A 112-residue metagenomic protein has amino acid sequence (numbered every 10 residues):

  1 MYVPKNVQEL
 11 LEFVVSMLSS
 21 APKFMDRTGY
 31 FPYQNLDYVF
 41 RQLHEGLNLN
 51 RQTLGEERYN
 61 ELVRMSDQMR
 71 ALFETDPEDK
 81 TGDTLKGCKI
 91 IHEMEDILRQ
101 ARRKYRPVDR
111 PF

Functional and structural regions predicted by a protein language model:
M1-D37, C88-I91, E95-A101: Short terminal alpha-helical segments
Y2, E57, G82: Conserved aromatic-histidine-acidic binding/catalytic patches
V3-N6, T53, Y105-R106: Soluble extracellular-acting proteins and domains
F13-V14, E57, D76: Low-complexity, intrinsically disordered/propeptide-like segments
S19-Q68: Amphipathic alpha-helical interaction modules
D67-F112: Amphipathic alpha-helical binding modules
